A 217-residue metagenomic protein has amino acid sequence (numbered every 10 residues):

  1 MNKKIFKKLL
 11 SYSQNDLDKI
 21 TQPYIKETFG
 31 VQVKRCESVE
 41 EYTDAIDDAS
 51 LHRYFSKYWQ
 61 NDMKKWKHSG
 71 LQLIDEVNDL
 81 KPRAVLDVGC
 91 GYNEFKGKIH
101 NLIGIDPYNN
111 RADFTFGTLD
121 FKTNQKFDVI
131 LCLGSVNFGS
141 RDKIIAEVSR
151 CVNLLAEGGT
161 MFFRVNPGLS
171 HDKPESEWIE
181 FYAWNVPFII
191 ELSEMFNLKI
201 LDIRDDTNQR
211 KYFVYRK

Functional and structural regions predicted by a protein language model:
N2-K122, T160-K217: Class I (Rossmann-like) S-adenosyl-L-methionine-dependent methyltransferase catalytic domain, capturing the SAM-binding
L131: A conserved beta-strand element that flanks and buttresses the S-adenosyl-L-methionine
G134-F138: Short catalytic micro-motifs in class I SAM-dependent methyltransferases
S140-D142: Short N-terminal helix/helix-N-cap motif within the alpha/beta-hydrolase-1
I145-E157: A short glycine-rich, Lys/Arg-flanked "PGG" loop and its adjoining helix->strand segment in the class I
